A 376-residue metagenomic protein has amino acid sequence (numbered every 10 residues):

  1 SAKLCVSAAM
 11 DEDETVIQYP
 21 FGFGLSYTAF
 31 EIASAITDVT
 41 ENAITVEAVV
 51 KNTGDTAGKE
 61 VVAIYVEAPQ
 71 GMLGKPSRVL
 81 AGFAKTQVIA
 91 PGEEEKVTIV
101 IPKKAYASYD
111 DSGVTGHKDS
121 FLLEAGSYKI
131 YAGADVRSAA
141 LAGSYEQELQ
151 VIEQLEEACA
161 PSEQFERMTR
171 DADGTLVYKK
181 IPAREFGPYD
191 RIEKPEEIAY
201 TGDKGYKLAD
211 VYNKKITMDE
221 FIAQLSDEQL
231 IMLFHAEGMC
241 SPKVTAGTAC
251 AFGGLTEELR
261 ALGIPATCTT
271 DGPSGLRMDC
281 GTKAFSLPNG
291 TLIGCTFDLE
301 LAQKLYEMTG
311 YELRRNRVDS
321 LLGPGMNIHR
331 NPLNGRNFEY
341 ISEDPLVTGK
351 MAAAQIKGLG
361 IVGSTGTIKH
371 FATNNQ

Functional and structural regions predicted by a protein language model:
S1-S138, L155-Q376: Glycoside hydrolase catalytic-domain context in secreted enzymes
A139-G143: Extracellular and select intracellular beta-sandwich modules with Ser/Thr-enriched, small-residue motifs on
S144-Q154: Short beta-strand edge segments in extracellular beta-sheet folds
